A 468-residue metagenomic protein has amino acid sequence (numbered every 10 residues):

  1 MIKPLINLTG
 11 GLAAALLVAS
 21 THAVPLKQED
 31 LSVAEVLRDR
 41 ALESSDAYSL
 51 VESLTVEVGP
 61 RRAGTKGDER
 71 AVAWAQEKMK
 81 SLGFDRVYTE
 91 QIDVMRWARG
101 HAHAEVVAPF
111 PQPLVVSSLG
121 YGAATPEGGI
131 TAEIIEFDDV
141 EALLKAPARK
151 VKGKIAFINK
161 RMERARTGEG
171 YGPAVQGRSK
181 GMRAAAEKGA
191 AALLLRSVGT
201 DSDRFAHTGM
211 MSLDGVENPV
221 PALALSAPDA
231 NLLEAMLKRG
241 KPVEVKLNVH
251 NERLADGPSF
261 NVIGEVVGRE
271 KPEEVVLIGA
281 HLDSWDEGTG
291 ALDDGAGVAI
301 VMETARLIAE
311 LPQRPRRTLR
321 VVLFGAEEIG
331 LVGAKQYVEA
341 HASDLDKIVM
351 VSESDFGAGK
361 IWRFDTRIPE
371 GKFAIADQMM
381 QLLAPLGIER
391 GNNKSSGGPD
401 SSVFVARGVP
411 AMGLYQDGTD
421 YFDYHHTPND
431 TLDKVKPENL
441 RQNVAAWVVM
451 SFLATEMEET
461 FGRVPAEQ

Functional and structural regions predicted by a protein language model:
V18-S20: N-terminal signal peptide c-region/cleavage motif recognized by signal peptidases
V24-V36, E52, V56-I155, K160-T167: Noncatalytic luminal/extracellular "stalk/propeptide" segments of secretory-pathway proteins
P25-T65, F205-L213, D283, S354-G359 (+1 more regions): N-terminal capping segment at the start of a domain
L31-V33, A108-F110, V115-A148, M211-A291 (+1 more regions): Soluble metallo-hydrolase cores and metallopeptidase-like ectodomains found primarily in the secretory/periplasmic
S49, L307-V332: Short helix-loop-beta-strand segments that form the rim/entrance of peptidase-like active sites
T65, V115-P221, T289, R390: Extracellular/luminal Protease-associated
P111-P113, A132, V220-L225, A230-N231 (+4 more regions): Metal-dependent peptidase/peptidase-like ectodomains
R306, E310, F422-Q468: His/Asp/Glu-rich mid-to-C-terminal helical/loop segments that flank catalytic regions of hydrolases
